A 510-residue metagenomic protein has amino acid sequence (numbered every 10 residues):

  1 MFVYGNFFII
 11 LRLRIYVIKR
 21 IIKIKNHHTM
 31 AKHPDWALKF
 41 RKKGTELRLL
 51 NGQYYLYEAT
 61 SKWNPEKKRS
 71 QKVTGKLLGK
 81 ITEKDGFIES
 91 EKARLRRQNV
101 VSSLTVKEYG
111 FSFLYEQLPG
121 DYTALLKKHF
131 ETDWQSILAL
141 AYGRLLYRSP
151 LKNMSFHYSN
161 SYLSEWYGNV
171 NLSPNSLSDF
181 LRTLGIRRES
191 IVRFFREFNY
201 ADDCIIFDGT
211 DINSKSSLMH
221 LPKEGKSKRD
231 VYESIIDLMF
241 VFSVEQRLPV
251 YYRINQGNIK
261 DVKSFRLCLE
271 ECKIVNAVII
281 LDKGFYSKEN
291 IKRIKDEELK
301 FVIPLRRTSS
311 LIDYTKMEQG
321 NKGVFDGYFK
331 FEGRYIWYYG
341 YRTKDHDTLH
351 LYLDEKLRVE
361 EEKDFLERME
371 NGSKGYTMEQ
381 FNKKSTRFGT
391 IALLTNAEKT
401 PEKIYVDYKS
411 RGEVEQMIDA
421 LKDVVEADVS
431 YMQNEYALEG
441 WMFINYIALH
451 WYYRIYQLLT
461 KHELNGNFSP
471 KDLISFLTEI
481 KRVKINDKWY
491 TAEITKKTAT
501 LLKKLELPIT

Functional and structural regions predicted by a protein language model:
F2-I206, T210-S216, F240-Y252, I485-T510: Dynamic "connector" segments at or just before major functional cores
L50-Y54, D230-I236, V244-E245, T386-F388 (+1 more regions): Short, flexible loop/turn motifs enriched in small residues
V231-C272: Electropositive, glycine- and tryptophan-enriched low-complexity nucleic-acid-binding patches
S234-I236, Y251-I254, E297-K409, S475-T510: An anionic, glycine-rich sequence signature occurring as long contiguous blocks
I280-E289, R307-S310, A437: Acidic, metal-coordinating catalytic cores used for nucleic-acid/nucleotide bond scission and strand-transfer chemistry
K403-M432: Short amphipathic alpha-helical "interface-anchor" segments enriched in bulky aromatics
N434-Y456: Basic, amphipathic alpha-helical segments enriched in Lys/Arg and hydrophobic/aromatic residues
Y453-K481: Conserved nucleotidyltransferase catalytic core and NTase-mimicking acidic/glycine-rich helix/loop elements in nucleic
